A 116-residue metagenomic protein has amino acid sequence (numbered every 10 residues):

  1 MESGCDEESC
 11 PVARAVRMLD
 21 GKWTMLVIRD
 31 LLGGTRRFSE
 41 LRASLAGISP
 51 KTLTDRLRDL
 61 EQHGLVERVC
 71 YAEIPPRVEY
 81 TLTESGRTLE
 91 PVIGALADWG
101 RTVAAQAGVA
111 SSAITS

Functional and structural regions predicted by a protein language model:
M1-E7, A113-S116: N-terminal intrinsically disordered/low-complexity leader segments
D6-T52, H63, E73, E79-T81 (+1 more regions): N-terminal helix-turn-helix DNA-binding core of bacterial DNA-binding proteins
R29, T88-S116: Amphipathic alpha-helical dimerization/coiled-coil segments that flank or bridge DNA-binding/regulatory modules
R56: Residues within the DNA-recognition helix of helix-turn-helix
D59: Alpha-helical DNA-recognition elements
A72-A95: Basic, amphipathic "hinge/linker" alpha-helix immediately C-terminal to the N-terminal HTH DNA-binding motif
